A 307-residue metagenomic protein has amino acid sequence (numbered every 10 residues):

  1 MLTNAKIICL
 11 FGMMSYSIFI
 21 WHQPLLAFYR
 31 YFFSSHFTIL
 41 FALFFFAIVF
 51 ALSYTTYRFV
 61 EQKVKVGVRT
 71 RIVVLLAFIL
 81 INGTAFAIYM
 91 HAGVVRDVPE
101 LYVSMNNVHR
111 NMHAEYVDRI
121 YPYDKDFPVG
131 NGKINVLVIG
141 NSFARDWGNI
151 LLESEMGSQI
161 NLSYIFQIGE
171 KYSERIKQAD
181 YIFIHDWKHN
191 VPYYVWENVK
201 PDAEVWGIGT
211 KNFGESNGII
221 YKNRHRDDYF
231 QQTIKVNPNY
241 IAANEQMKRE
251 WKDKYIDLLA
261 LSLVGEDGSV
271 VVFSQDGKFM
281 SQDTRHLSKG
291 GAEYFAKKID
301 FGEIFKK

Functional and structural regions predicted by a protein language model:
M1-F11, S34, K65-R69: Membrane interface segments of multi-pass transport proteins and intramembrane proteases
L2, F37-F45: Non-cytosolic membrane-interface motifs at loop->transmembrane helix junctions
A5-I8, M14-S15, S53, K289: Short, solvent-exposed loop/helix junctions and linker helices that flank or host conserved functional motifs
I8-M14, L43, A47, V74-I79: Alpha-helical transmembrane segments
I8-S34: Kinked, hydrophobic transmembrane alpha-helices enriched for aromatic residues and small/kink-inducing positions
R30-L40, F50-Y54, R58, Q62-K307: Extracellular/periplasmic envelope-modification machinery, especially enzymes that add or remove acyl/ester groups on
